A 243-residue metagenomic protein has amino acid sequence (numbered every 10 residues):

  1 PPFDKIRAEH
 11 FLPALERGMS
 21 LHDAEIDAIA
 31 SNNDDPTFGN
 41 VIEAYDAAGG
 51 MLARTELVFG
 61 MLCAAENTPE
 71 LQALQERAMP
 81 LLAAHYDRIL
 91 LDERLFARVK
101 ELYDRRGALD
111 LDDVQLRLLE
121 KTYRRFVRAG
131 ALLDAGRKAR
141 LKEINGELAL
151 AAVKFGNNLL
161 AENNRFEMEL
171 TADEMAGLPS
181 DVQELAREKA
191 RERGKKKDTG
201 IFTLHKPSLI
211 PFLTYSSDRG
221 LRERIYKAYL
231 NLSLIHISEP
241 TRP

Functional and structural regions predicted by a protein language model:
P1-S238: Zn2+-dependent metallopeptidase catalytic domains
E239-P243: Short "domain-exit" segments at the C-terminal end of structured domains
